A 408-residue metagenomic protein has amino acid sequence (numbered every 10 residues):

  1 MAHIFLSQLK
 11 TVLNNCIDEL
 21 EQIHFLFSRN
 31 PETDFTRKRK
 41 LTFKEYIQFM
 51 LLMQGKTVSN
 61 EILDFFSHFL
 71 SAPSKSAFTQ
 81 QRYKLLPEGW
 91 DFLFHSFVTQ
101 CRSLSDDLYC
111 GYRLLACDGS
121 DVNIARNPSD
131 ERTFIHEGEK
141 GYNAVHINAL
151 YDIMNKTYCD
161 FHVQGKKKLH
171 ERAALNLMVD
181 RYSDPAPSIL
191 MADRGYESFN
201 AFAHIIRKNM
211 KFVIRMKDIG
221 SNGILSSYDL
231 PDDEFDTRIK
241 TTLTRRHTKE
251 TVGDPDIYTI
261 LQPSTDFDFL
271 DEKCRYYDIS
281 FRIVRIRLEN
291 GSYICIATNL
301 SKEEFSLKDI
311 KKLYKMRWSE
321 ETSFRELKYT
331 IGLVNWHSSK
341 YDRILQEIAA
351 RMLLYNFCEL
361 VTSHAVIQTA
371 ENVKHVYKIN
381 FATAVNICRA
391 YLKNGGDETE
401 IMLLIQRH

Functional and structural regions predicted by a protein language model:
M1-V58, D64, A72-P73, A77-L85 (+5 more regions): Single, function-defining residue in the core of a domain
G89-Q100: Short Lys/Arg-enriched helix C-cap and helix-to-coil transition segments that create basic nucleic-acid-contact patches
T99-Y109: Intrinsically disordered, low-complexity basic tails/linkers immediately adjacent to helix-turn-helix/homeobox/MYB/SANT
E131-R132: Short secondary-structure boundary/capping segments
